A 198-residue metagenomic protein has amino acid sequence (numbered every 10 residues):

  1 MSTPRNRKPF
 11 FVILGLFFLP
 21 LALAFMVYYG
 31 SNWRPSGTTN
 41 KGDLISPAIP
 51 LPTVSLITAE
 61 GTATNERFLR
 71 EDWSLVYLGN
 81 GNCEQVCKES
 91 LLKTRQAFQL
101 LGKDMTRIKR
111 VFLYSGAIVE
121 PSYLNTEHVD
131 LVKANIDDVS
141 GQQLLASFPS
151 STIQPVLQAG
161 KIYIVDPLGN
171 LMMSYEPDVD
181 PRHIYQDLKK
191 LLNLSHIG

Functional and structural regions predicted by a protein language model:
M1-K8: Short, Lys/Arg-rich N-terminal segment immediately upstream of the first membrane anchor
K8-Y29: Hydrophobic membrane-insertion alpha-helices, especially the h-region of bacterial N-terminal signal peptides
L19-A22, N32-R67: N-terminal "domain-start" segment that seeds a small globular fold
E66-T94: Short active-site neighborhood of thiol/selenol oxidoreductases, capturing the structured segment around
Y77, R110-F112, I164: Structural beta-sheet core signal
E89-V129: Structural microenvironment flanking redox-active thiols in thiol-disulfide oxidoreductases
V111, G116, S122-A159: Short, internal strand/loop/helix patches that form the active-site neighborhood or redox-interaction surface
T152, L157-G198: Thiol-/selenol-based redox modules, centered on thioredoxin-like and closely related oxidoreductase domains
